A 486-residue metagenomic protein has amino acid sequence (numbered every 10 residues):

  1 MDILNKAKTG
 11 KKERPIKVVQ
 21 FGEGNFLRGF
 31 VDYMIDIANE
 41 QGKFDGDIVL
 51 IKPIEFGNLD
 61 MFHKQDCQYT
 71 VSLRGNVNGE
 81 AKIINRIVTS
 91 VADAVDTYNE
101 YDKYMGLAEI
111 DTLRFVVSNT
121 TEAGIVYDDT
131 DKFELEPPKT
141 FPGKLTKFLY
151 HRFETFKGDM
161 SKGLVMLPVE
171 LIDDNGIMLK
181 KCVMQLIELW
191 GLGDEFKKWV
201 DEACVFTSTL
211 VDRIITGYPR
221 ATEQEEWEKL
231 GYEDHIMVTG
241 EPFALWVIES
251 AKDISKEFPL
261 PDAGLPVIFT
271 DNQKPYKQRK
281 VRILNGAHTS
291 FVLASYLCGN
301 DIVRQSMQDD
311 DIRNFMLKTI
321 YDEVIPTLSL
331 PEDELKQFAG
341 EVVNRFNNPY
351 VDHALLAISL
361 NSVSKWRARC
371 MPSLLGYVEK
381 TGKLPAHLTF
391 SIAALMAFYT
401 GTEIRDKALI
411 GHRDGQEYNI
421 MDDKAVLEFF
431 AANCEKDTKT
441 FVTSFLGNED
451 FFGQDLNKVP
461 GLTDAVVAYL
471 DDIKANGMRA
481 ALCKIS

Functional and structural regions predicted by a protein language model:
M1-S486: Substrate/ligand-engaging "lid" and interaction regions
